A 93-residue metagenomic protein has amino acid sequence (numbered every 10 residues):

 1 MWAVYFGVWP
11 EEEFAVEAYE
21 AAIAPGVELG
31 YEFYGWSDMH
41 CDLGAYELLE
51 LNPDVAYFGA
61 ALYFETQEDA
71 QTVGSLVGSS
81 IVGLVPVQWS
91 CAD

Functional and structural regions predicted by a protein language model:
M1-D93: Acidic/polar low-complexity segments and flexible, solvent-exposed patches
